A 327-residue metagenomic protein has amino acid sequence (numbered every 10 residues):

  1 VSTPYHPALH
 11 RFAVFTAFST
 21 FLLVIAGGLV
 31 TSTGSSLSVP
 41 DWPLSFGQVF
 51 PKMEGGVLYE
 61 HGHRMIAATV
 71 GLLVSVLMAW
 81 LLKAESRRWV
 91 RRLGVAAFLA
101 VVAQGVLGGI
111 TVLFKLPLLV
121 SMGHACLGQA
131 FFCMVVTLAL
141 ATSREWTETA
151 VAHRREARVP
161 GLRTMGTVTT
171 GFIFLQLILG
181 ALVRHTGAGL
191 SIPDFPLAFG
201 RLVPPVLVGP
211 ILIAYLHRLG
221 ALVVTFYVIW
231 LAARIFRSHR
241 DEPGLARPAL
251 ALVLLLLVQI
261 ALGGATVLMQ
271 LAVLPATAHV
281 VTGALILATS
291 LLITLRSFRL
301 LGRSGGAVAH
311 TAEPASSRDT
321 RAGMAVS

Functional and structural regions predicted by a protein language model:
V1-S327: Polytopic transmembrane helical bundles with strong interfacial aromatic enrichment
